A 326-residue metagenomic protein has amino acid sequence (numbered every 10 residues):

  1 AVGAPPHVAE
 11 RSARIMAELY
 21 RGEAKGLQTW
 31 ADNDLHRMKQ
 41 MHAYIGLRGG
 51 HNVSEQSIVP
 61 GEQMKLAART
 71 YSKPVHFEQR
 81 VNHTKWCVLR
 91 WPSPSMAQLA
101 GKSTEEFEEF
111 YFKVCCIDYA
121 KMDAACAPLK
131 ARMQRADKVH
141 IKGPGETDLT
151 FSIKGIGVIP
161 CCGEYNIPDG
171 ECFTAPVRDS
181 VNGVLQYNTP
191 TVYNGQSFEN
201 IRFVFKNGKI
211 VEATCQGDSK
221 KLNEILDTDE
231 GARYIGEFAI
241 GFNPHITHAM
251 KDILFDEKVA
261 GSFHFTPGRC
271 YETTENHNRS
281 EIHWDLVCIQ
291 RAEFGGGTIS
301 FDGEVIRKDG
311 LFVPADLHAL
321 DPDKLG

Functional and structural regions predicted by a protein language model:
A1-N182, L320-L325: Active-site bordering "gate/hinge" segments that shape substrate access to catalytic or cofactor-binding pockets
A43, T84, D137-V139, T147-L149 (+6 more regions): Structural beta-strand/beta-sheet cores of well-ordered domains, especially the beta-sheet scaffolds that support
G50-N52, S93, E146, I156 (+7 more regions): Short, glycine-/Ser/Thr-/acidic-enriched flexible segments
A120-A131, V139, K251-G326: Charged, compositionally biased interaction regions
M133-Q134, R178, N194-S197, G231 (+2 more regions): Short solvent-exposed loop/turn micro-motifs enriched in small/polar/acidic residues
K142-G143, V204-F205, S300: A general beta-strand register signal
V177-E224: Long, well-ordered mid-to-C-terminal structural blocks that present hydrophobic/aromatic surfaces
E212-R279: Dual-mode signal for accessory low-complexity, basic/Gly-rich regions
